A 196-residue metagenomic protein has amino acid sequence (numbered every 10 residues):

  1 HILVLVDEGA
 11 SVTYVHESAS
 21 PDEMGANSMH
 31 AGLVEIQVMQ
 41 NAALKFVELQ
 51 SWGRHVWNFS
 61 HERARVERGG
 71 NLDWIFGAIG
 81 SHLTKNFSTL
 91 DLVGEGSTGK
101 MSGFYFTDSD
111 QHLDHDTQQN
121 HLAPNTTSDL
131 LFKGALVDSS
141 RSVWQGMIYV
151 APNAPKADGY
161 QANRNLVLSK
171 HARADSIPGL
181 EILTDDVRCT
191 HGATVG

Functional and structural regions predicted by a protein language model:
H1-G196: Conserved beta-strand/loop scaffold segments within soluble protein domains that form the structured core and edges
